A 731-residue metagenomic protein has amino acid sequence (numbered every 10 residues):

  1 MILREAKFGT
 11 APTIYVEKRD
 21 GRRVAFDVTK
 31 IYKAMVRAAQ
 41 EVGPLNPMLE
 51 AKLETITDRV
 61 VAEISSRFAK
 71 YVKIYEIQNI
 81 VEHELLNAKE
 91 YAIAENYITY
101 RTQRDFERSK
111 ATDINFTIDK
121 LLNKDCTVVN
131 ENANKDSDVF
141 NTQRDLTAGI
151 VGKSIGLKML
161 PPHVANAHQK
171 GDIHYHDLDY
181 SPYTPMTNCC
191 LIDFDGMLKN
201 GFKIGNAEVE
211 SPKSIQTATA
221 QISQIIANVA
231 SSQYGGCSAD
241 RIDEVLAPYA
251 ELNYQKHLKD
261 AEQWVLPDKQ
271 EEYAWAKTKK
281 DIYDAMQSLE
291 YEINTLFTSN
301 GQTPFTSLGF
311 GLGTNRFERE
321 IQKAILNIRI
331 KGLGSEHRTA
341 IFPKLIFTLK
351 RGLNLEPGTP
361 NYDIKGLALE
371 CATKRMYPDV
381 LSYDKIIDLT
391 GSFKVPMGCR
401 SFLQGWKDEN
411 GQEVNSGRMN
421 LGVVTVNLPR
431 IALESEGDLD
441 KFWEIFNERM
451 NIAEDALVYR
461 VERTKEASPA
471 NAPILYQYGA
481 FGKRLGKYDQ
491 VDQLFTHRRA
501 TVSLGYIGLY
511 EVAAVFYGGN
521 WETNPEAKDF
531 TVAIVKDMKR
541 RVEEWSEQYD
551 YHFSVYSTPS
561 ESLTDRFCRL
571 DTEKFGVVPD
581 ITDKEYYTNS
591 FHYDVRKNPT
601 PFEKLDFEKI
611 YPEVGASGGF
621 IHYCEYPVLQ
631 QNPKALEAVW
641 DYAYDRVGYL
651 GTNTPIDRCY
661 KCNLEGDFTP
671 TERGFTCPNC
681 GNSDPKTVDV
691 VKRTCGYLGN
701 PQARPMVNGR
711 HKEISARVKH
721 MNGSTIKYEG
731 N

Functional and structural regions predicted by a protein language model:
M1-L121, K712, A716-R717: Charged, amphipathic alpha-helical regulatory modules used for macromolecular assembly or allosteric control
Q40, P429-L433, V512-V515: Short connector loops/turns at beta-strand edges and beta->alpha or beta->beta junctions
P47-M48, K539-E547, K719-N731: Short, intrinsically disordered, low-complexity segments enriched in Ser/Thr and Pro
A51, I282, M286, E290 (+1 more regions): Metallocofactor- and cofactor-centric catalytic cores in central/energy metabolism, strongly enriched
Q103-R498, G519-N520, N524-K686, V690: Conserved catalytic cores of very large enzyme subunits
E244, V502-V515, K536, R693: Contiguous, well-ordered alpha-helical segments that form the cores/surfaces of helical PPI scaffolds
G681-N731: Long insertion/accessory domains within large nucleic-acid-processing enzymes
